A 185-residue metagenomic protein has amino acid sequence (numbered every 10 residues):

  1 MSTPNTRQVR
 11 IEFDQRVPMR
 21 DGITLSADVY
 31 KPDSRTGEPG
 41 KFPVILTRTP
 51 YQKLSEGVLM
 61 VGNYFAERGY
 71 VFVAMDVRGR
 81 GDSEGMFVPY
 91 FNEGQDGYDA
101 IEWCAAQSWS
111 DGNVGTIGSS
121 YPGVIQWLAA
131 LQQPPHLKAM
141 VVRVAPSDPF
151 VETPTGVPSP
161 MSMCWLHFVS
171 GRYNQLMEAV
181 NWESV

Functional and structural regions predicted by a protein language model:
M1-G40: N-terminal cap/lid segment of alpha/beta-hydrolase-fold proteins
T24, K41-V44, R68-V71, S110-N113 (+1 more regions): Loop/turn elements at helix/coil->beta-strand transitions in domains of secreted/extracellular proteins
D33-A106, T153-G156, M161: Cap/lid segment of the alpha/beta-hydrolase catalytic domain
E67, L131-V185: Accessory cap/linker subdomain of secreted extracellular hydrolases
F91, S120-Y121, V144: Catalytic nucleophile serine of serine hydrolases, specifically the conserved "nucleophile elbow" pentapeptide
S108-Y121: Alpha/beta-hydrolase fold nucleophile elbow
P122-A130: Short helix immediately C-terminal to the catalytic nucleophile in hydrolase catalytic domains
